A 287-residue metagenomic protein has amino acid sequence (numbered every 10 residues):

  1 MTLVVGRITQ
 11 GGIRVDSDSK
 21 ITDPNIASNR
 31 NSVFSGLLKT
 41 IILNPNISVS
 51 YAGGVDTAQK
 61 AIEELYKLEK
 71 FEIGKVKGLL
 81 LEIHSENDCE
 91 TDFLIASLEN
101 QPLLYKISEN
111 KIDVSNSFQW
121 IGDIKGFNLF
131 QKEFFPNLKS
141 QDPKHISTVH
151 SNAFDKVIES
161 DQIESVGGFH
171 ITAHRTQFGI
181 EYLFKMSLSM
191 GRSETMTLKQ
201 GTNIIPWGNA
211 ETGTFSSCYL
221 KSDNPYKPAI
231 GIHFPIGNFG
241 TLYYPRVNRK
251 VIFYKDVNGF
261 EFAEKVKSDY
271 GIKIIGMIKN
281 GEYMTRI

Functional and structural regions predicted by a protein language model:
M1-I287: N-terminal nucleophile
